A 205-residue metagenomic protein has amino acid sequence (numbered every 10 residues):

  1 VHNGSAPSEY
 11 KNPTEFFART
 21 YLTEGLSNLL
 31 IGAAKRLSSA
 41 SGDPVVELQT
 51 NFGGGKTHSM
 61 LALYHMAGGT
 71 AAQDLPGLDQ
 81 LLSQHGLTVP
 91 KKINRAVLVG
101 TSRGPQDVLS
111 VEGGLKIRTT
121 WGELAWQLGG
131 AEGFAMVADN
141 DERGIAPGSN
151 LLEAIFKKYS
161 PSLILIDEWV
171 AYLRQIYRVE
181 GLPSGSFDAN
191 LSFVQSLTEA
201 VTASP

Functional and structural regions predicted by a protein language model:
V1-G54, L61, A67: Walker A/P-loop-proximal flanking segment of P-loop NTPase domains
N3-Y10, A67-L82, E180, S184 (+1 more regions): Phosphate-handling catalytic cores of nucleic-acid transaction enzymes
T14-A18, V46-N51, H58-L151: P-loop NTPase motor core
G53-S59, R103-D107, V170-R174, V179-G181 (+1 more regions): Flexible loop/turn segments at secondary-structure boundaries
P90-R95, S160-P161, S204-P205: Short glycine-/polar-rich loops that comprise or flank the Walker A/P-loop and associated switch/sensor motifs
L124-Q127, L151-K158, S184-P205: Substrate-engagement module of ASCE P-loop NTPases
R143-K157, Q175, V179, S192: Conserved RecA-like ASCE ATPase "motif II neighborhood" in helicase/translocase motors
F156-F187: Conserved P-loop NTPase "ATPase switch" module shared by AAA+ and STAND
